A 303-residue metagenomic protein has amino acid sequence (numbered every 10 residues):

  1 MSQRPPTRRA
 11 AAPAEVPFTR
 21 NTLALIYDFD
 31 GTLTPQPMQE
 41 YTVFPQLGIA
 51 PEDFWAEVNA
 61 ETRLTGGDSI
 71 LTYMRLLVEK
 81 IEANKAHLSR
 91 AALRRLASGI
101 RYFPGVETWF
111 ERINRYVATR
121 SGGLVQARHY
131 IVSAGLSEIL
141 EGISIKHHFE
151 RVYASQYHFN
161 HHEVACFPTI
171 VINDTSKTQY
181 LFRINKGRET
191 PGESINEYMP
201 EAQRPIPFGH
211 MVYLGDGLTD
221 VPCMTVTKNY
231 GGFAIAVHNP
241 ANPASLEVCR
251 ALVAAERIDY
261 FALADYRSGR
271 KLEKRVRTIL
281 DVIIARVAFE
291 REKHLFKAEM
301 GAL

Functional and structural regions predicted by a protein language model:
S2-H161, L252, E256-Y260: Alpha-helical substrate-recognition element adjacent to the catalytic core
R101-Y130, A134-L303: C-terminal cap/substrate-recognition subdomain and adjoining C-terminal extension of metal-dependent phosphatase-like
